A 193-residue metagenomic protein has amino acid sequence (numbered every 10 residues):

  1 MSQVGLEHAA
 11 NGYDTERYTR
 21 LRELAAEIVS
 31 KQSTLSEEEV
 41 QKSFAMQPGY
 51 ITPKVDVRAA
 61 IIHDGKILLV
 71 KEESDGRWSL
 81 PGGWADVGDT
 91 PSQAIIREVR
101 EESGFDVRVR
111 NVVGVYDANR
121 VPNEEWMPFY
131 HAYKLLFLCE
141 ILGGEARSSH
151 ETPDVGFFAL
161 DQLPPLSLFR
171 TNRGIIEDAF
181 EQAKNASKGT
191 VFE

Functional and structural regions predicted by a protein language model:
M1-Y18, L24, R77, H150-E193: Nudix hydrolase/Nudix homology domain
G5-H8, I28, I62, R97 (+1 more regions): Short alpha-helical scaffold segments that flank and stabilize functional sites
G12-T15, T19-R58: Acidic, metal-coordinating catalytic segment for phosphate/diphosphate chemistry, firing primarily on the Nudix
Q41-S79, V107, N111: N-terminal strand-loop-strand
K54-K66, P128, R170-F180: Short, highly charged low-complexity linear segments
A85-V109, D117-I175, V191-F192: Unchanged
